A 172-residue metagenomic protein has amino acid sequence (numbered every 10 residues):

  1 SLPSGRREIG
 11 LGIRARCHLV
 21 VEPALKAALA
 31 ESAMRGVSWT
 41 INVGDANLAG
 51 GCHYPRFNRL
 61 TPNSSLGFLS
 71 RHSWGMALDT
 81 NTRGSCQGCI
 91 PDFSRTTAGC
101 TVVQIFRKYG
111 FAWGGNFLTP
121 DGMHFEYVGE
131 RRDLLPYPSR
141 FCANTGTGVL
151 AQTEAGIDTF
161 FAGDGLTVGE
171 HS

Functional and structural regions predicted by a protein language model:
S1-N42: Active-site acidic/histidine clusters and adjacent loop/turn architecture that either coordinate catalytic ions
L2, E22, Y54, T61 (+1 more regions): Intrinsic-disorder/low-complexity coil detector
P3, E8-G10, N42, L48-A49 (+3 more regions): Intrinsically disordered, low-complexity segments enriched in small/polar residues
K26-M76, C86-Q87, A112: Active-site-adjacent loop/helix surface patches within enzyme catalytic domains that shape the substrate-binding cleft
S65-S172: Catalytic cores and adjacent binding grooves of peptidoglycan-active enzymes
